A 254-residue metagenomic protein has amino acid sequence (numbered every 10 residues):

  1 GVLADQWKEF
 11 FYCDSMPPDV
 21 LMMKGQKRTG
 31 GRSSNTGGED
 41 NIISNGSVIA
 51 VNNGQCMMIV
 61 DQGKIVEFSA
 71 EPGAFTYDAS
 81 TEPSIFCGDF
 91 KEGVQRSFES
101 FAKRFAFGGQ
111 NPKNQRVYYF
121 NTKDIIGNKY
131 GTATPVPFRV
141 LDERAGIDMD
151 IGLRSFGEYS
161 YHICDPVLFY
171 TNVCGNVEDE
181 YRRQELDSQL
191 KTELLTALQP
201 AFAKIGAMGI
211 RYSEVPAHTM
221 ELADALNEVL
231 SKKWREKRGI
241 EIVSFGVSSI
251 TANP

Functional and structural regions predicted by a protein language model:
G1-P254: N-terminal hydrophobic membrane-entry segments
